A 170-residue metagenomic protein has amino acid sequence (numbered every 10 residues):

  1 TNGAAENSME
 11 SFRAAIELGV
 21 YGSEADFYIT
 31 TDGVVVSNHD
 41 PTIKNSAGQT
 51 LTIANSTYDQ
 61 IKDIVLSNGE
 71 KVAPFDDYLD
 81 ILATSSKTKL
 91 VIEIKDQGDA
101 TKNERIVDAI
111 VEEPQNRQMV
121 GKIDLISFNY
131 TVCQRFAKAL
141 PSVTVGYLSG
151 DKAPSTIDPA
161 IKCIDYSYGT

Functional and structural regions predicted by a protein language model:
T1-T170: Phosphate-group recognition and catalysis centered on beta-loop-alpha active-site segments
